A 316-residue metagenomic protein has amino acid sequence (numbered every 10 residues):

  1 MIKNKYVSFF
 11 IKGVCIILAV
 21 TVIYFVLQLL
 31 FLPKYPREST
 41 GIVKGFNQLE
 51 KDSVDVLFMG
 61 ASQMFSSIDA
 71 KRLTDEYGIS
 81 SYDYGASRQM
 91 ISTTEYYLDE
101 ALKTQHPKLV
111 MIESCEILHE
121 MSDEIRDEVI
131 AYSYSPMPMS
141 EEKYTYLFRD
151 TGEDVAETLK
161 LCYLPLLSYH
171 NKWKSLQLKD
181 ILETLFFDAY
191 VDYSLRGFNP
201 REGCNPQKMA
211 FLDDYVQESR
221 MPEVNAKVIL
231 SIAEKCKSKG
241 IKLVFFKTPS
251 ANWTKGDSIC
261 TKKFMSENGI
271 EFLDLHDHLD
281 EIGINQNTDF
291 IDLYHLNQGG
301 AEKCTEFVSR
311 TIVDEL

Functional and structural regions predicted by a protein language model:
M1-F9: N-terminal Lys/Arg-rich, disordered targeting/topogenic segments
S8-L29: Hydrophobic membrane-insertion alpha-helices, especially the h-region of bacterial N-terminal signal peptides
L30-D52: Alpha-helical transmembrane signal-anchor/signal-peptide segments
M59, Q63-F148: Membrane-embedded segments
R88-S92, R220-E223, P249-D257: Acidic-and-aromatic substrate-binding clefts and catalytic sites of carbohydrate-active enzymes
D127-K239: Secreted/periplasmic serine-hydrolase-like ester/acetyl group-modifying domain
L230-G256: Active-site segments of SGNH/GDSL-like serine hydrolases that catalyze O-acetyl group transfer/hydrolysis on lipids
K255-L316: C-terminal regions of proteins
